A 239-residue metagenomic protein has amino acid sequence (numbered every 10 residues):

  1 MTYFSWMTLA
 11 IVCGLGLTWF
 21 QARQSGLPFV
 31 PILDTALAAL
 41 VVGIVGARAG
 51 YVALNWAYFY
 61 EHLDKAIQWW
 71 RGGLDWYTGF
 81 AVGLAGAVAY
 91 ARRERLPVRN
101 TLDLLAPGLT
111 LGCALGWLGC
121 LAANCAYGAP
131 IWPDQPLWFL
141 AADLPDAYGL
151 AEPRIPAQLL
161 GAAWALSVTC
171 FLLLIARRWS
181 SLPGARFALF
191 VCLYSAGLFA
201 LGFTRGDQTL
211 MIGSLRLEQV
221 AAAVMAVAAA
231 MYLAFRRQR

Functional and structural regions predicted by a protein language model:
M1-R239: A feature for loop-to-transmembrane-helix boundaries and adjacent hydrophobic helices in multi-pass integral membrane
